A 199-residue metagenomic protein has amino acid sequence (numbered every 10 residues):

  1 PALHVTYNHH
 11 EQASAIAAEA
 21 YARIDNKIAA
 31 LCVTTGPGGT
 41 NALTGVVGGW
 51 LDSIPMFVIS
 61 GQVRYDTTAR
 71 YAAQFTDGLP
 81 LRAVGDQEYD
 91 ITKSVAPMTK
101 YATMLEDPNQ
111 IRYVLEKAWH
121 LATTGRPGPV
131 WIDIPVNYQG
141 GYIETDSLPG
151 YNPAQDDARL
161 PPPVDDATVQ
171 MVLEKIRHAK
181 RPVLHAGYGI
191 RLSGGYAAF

Functional and structural regions predicted by a protein language model:
P1-F199: N-terminal alpha/beta PP-like core and its mobile active-site loop of ThDP/TPP-dependent enzymes
